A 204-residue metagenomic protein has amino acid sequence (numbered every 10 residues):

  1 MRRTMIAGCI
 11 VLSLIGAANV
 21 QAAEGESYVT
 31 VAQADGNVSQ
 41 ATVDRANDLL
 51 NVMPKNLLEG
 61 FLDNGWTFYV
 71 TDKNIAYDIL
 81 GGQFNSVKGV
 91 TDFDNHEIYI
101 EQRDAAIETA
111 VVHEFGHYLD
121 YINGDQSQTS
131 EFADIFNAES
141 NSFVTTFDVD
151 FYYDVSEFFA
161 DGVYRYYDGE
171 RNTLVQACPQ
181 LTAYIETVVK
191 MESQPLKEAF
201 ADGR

Functional and structural regions predicted by a protein language model:
M1-T4: Positively charged n-region of N-terminal signal peptides that target proteins for export
I6-G8, N47, V52-P54, Q83-F84 (+1 more regions): Residue-level detector of functional hotspots within protein domains
A7-I15: Bacterial N-terminal signal peptides
I15-S27: Sec-dependent signal peptide cleavage junction
Y28-G36, G60-R204: Active-site-flanking segments in enzyme catalytic domains
N37-G65: Zn2+-dependent metallopeptidase catalytic core
